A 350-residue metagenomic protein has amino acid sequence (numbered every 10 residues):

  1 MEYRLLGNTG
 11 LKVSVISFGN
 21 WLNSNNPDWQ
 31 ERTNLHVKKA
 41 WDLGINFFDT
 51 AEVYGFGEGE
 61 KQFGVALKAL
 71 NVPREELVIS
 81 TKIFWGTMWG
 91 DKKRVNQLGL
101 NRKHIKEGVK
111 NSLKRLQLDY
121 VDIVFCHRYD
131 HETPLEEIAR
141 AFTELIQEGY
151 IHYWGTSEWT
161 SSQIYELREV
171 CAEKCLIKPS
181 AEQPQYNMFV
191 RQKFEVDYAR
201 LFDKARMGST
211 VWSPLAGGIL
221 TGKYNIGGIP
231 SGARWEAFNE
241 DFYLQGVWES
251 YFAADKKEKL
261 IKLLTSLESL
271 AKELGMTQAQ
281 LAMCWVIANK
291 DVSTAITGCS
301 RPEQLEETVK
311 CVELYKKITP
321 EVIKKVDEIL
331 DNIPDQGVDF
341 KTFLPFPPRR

Functional and structural regions predicted by a protein language model:
M1-V78, Q147, R234: N-terminal binding-site loop/beta-alpha segment at the start of enzyme catalytic domains that lines or forms
G7-N25, S80-N96, Y120, F125: N-terminal small/glycine-rich loop or linker at the start of catalytic domains across soluble metabolic enzymes
S14-F18, F48-T50, L77-T81, V124-C126 (+4 more regions): Hydrophobic faces of well-ordered beta-strands that scaffold small-molecule active sites in alpha/beta enzyme cores
N20-E31, D91-K106, H127-T133: Active-site mouth loops of central-metabolism enzymes
L22, E52-Y54, I83-T87, H127-D130 (+4 more regions): Active-site-proximal loop/turn and secondary-structure-junction residues that shape catalytic pockets, frequently
P27-A40, G99-L116, I164-E169: Short, acidic/polar
L113-P134: Active-site groove signature of glycoside hydrolases
L135-L330, F346-R350: Beta/alpha (TIM)-barrel catalytic core signal, keyed to glycine-rich beta->alpha loops juxtaposed to Asp/Glu that bind
